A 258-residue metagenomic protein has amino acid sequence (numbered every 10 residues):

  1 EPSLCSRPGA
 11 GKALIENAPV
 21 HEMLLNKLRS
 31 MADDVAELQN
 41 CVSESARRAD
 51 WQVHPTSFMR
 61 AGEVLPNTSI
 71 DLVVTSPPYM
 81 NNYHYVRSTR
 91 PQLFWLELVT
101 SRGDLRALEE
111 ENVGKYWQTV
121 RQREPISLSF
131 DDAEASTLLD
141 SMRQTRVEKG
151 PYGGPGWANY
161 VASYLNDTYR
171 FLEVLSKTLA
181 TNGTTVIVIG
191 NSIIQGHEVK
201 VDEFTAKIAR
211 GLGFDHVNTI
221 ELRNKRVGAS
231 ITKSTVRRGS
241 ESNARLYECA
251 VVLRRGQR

Functional and structural regions predicted by a protein language model:
E1-R7, W157-A162, D167, F171: P-loop NTPase catalytic cores that bind/hydrolyze ATP
E1-S136, D140-Q144, G190, E198-A206 (+1 more regions): Nucleic-acid modification enzymes, centered on SAM-dependent nucleic-acid methyltransferases
L98-A107, S163-E173: Glycine-rich S-adenosyl-L-methionine
R143-W157: Short glycine/proline-rich turn/loop motifs
E148-Y152, E173, A206-L222: A SAM-dependent methyltransferase catalytic signature shared across enzymes that methylate proteins
Y169-T181, A209: A short glycine-rich, Lys/Arg-flanked "PGG" loop and its adjoining helix->strand segment in the class I
A180, V236-R258: Core SAM-dependent methyltransferase catalytic element
